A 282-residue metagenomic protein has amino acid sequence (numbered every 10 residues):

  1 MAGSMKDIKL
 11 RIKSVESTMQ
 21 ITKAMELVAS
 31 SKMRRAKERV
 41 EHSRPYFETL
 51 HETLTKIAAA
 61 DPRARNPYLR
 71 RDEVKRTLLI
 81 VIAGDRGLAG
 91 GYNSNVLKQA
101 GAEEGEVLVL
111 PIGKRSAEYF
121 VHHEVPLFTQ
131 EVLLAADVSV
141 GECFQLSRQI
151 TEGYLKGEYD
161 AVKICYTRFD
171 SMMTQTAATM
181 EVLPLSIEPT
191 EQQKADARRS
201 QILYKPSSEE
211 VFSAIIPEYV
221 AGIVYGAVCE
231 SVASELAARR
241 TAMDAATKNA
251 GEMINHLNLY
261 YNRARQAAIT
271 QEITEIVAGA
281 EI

Functional and structural regions predicted by a protein language model:
M1-I282: C-terminal beta-strand-loop-alpha-helix "lid" module of Rossmann-like NAD(P)-dependent dehydrogenases
